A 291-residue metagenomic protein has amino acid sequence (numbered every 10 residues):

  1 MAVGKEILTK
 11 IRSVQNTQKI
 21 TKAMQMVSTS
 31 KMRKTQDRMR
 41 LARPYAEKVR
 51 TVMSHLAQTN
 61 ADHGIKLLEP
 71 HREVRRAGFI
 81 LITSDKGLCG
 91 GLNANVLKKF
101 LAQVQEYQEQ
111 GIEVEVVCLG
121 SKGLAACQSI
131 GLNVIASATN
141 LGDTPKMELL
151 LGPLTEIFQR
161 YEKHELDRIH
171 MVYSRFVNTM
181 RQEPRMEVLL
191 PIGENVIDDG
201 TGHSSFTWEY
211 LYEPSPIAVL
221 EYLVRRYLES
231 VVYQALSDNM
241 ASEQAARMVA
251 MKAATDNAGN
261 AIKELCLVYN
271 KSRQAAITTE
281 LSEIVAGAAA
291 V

Functional and structural regions predicted by a protein language model:
M1-V291: C-terminal beta-strand-loop-alpha-helix "lid" module of Rossmann-like NAD(P)-dependent dehydrogenases
